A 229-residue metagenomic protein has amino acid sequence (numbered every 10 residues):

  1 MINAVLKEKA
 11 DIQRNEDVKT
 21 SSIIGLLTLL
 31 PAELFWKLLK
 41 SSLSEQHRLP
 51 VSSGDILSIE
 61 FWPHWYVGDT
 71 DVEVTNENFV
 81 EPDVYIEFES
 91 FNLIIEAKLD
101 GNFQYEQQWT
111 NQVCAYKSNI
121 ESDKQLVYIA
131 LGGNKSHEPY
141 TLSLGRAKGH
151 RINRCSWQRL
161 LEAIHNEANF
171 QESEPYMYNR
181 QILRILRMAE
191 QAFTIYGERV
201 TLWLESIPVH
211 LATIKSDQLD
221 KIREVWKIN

Functional and structural regions predicted by a protein language model:
M1-N229: Charged, terminal alpha-helix-loop-beta segments that serve as non-catalytic nucleic-acid engagement and/or assembly
